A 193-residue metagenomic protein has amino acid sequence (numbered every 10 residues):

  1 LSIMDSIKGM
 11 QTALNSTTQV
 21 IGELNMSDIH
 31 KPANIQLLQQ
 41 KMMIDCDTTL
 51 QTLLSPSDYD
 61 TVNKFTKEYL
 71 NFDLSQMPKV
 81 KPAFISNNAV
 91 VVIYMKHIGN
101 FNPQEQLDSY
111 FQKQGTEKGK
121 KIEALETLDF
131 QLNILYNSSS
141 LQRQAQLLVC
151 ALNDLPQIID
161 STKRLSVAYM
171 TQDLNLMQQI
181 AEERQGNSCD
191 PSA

Functional and structural regions predicted by a protein language model:
S2-S192: Structured, acidic catalytic/metal-binding patches in enzyme active sites
